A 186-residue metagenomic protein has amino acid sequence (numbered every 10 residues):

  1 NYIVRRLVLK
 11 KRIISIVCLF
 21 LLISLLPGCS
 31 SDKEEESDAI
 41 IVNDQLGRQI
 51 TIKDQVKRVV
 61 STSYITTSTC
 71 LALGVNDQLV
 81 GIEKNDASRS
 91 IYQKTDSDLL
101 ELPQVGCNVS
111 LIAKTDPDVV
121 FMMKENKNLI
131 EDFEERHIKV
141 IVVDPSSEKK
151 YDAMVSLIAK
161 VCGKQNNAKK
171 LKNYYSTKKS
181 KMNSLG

Functional and structural regions predicted by a protein language model:
I3-R5, K10-R12, L26-S68, N166-G186: Bacterial Sec-exported substrate-binding components of ABC uptake systems
V17-L25: Bacterial N-terminal signal peptides
S37, Q45-G47, D54-K57, G74 (+6 more regions): Extracytoplasmic
D44, T115, R136-K139: Acidic/histidine-rich, surface-exposed loop or edge segments in extracytoplasmic proteins
L46-I50, Q78-G81, F121-M122, E131 (+1 more regions): Extracytoplasmic/periplasmic mature domains of Sec-exported, cell-envelope-associated bacterial proteins
R58-T115, V119-M122: A short, structured surface patch at a secondary-structure boundary
L129-G186: Extracytoplasmic substrate-binding proteins
